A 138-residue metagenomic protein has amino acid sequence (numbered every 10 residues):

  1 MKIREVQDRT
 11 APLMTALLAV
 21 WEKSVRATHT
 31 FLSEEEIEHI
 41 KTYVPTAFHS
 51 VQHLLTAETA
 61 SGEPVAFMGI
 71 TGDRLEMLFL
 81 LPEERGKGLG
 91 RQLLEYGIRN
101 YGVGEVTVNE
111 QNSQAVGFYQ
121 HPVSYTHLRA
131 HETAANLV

Functional and structural regions predicted by a protein language model:
K2-A19: A short beta-loop-alpha structural element at the N-terminal edge of CoA-dependent acyl/N-acetyltransferase catalytic
A19-P45: Conserved GNAT-fold acetyl-CoA-binding loop/helix
P45-T56, R74: A short helix-loop-beta-strand connector motif used in the catalytic cores of GNAT acetyltransferases and, in some
H53-A66: Conserved beta-hairpin
R74-R85, V108-N109: A short, internal acetyl-CoA/4′-phosphopantetheine-binding micro-motif in the GNAT/acyltransferase core
G86-I98, G117: Conserved acetyl-CoA-binding loop-helix of GNAT-fold acetyltransferases
N100-Q111: Conserved GNAT acetyl-CoA-binding A-motif
T126-T133: Conserved small/polar residues in nucleotide/adenosyl-binding loops
